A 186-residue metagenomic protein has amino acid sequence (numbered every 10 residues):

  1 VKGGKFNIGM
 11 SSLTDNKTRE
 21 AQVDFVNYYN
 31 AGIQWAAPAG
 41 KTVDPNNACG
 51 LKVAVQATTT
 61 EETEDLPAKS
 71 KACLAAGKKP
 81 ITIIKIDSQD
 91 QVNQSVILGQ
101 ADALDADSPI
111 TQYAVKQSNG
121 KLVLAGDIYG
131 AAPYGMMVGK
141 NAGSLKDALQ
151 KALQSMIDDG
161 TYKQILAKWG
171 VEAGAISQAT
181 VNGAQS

Functional and structural regions predicted by a protein language model:
V1-I8, Q22-V23, N46-N47, I84-D105 (+2 more regions): Short helices/loops that flank or line small-molecule/ion binding pockets
V1-N47: Acidic, polar ligand-binding/catalytic clefts
G9, A36, K52-V55, L104 (+1 more regions): Short, well-ordered beta-strand segments
S12-E20, P67, L98-G130: A ligand-binding cleft/hinge motif common to bilobed small-molecule-binding domains
Y29-A37, K116-Q154, E172-S186: Periplasmic-binding protein-like
N46-T63: Short loop->beta-strand "edge-of-pocket" segments that line small-molecule binding or catalytic clefts across diverse
E61-K85, V115-N119: Ligand-binding cleft/hinge of the Venus flytrap
E61-L66, L153-W169: Periplasmic-binding protein-like
